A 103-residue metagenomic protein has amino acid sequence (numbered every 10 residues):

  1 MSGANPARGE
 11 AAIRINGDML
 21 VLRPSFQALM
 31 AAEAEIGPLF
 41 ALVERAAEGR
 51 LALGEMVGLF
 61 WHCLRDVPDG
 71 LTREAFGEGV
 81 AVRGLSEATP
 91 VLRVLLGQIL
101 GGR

Functional and structural regions predicted by a protein language model:
M1-R14, A34-G54, R65-R103: Charged interaction scaffolds used for protein-protein
R23-P24: Short linear motifs in exposed loops
L29-A32: A short local loop/turn or secondary-structure capping micro-motif enriched for an aromatic residue
F60: A residue-level signal for conserved active-site and pocket-lining positions in enzyme catalytic cores
